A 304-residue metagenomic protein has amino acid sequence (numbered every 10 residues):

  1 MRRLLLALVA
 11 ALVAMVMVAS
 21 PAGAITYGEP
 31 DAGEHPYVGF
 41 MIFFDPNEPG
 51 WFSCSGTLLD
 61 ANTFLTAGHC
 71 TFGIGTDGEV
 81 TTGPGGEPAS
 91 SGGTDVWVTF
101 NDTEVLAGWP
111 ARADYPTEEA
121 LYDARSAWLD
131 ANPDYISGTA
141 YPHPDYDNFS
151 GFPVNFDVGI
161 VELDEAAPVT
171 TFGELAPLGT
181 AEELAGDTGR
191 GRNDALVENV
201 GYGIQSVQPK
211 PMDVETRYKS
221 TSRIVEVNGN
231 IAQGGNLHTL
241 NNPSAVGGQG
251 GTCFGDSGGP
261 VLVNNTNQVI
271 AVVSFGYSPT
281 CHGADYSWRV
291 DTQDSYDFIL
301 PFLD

Functional and structural regions predicted by a protein language model:
M1-L8: Bacterial N-terminal signal peptides that target proteins for export
A14-A22: C-terminal segment of classical bacterial N-terminal signal peptides
T26-E34, P46-E48, T81-G173, L178-A181 (+1 more regions): Conserved catalytic-core segment of clan PA serine endopeptidases
D31-Y37, S53, L58-A107, R112-E118 (+3 more regions): C-terminal subregion of chymotrypsin/trypsin-like serine protease catalytic domains
F44-A61, P153: A conserved glycine-rich beta-strand in the N-terminal activation segment of trypsin-fold
P46-N47, T63-L65, C70-F72, D147-N148 (+4 more regions): Solvent-exposed loop/turn segments at secondary-structure junctions within structured extracellular/periplasmic domains
T71, Y141-P144, T239-V246, S274-S278: Short, solvent-exposed aromatic-acidic interface loops
V154-Q249, Y286, T292-Y296: Chymotrypsin/trypsin-fold serine protease catalytic domain
